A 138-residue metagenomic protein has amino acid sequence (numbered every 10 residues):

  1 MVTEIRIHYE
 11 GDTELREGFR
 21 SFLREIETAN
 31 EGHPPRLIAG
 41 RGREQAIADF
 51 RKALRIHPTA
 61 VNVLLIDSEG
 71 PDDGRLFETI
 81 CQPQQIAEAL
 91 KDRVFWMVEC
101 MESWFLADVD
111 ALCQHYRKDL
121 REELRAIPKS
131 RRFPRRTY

Functional and structural regions predicted by a protein language model:
M1-T59: RecA-like P-loop NTPase motor core
R6, V61-V63, W104: Residues embedded in well-ordered beta-strands
H8, L64-D67, M97: Conserved beta-strand segments of the P-loop GTPase G domain that flank and frequently precede/overlap
G11, S68, V109: Residues immediately flanking
E14, E69-D73: Short acidic, S/G/P-rich loop/turn micro-motifs used as interaction or catalytic elements
K52, A60-L64, D72-Q84: A glycine-rich, hydrophobic loop/mini-helix early in the fold
G74-Y138: Activity-critical C-terminal alpha-helical subdomain
